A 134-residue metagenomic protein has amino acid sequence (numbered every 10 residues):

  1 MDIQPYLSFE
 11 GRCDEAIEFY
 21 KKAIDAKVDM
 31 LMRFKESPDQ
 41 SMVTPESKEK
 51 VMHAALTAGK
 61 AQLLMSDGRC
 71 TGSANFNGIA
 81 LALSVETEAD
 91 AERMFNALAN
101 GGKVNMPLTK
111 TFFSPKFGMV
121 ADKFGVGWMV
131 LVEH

Functional and structural regions predicted by a protein language model:
M1-I3, K60-A61: Short, well-ordered coil/turn segments that N-cap beta-strands
I3, D29-M32, K50-A55, M65-A74 (+1 more regions): Vicinal oxygen chelate
L7-K60: Core segments of cupin and vicinal oxygen chelate
